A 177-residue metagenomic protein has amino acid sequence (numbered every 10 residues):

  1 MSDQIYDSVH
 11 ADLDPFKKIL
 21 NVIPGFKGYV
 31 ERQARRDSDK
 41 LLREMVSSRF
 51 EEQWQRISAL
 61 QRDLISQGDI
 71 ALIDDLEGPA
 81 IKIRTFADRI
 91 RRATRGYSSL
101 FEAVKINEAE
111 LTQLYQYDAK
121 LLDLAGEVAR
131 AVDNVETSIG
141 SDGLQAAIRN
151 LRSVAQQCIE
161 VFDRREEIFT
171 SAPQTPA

Functional and structural regions predicted by a protein language model:
M1-Q61, I65: Leu/Val/Ala/Ile-rich N-terminal alpha-helices, chiefly Sec-type signal peptides and the beginnings
S2, E51, I81, R149 (+1 more regions): A broad, low-amplitude sensor of folded, mature protein cores
V9, V22, V30, V46 (+5 more regions): Extended aliphatic helical segments
K27-E44, A80-K82, L111, D118 (+1 more regions): Residue-level signal for functionally critical sites in structured catalytic/ligand-binding pockets
Q53-N150: Charged linear interaction tracts used for macromolecular binding and regulation
S138-A177: Preference for long, well-ordered alpha-helical segments
